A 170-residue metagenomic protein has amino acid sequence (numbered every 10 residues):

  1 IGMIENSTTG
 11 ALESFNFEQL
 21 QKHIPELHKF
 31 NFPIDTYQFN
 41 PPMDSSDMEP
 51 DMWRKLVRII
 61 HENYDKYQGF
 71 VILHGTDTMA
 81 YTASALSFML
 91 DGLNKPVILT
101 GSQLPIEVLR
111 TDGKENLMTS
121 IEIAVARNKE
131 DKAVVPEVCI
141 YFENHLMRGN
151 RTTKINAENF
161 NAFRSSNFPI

Functional and structural regions predicted by a protein language model:
I1-I170: Active-site histidine-anchored catalytic micro-motif
